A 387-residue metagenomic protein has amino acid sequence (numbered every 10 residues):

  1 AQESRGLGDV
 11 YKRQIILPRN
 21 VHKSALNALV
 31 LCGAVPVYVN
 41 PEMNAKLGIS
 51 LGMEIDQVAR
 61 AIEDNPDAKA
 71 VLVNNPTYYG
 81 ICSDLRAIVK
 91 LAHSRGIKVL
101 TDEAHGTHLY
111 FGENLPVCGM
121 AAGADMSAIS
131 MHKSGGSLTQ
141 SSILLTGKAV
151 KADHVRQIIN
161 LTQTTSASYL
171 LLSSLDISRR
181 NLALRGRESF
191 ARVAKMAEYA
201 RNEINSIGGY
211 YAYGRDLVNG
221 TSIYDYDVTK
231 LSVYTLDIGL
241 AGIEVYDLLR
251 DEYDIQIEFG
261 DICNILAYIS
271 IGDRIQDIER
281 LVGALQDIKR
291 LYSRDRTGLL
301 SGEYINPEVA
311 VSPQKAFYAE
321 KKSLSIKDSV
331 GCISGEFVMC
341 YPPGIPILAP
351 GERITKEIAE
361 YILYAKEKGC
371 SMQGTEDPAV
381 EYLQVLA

Functional and structural regions predicted by a protein language model:
A1, K23, Y79-C82, G136 (+3 more regions): Loop/helix-junction capping segments adjacent to catalytic residues or to phosphate/diphosphate-binding pockets
A1-Y11: Single conserved hydrophobic/aromatic residue that forms the stacking wall/gate of nucleotide- or nucleobase-binding
E3, E103, E258: Acidic-residue sensor for enzyme active/binding pockets
D9-L217: Conserved PLP-enzyme active-site core in the AAT-like
I15, L285, G369-A387: Surface-exposed interaction regions enriched in Ser/Thr/Asp/Glu that occur as long low-complexity tracts or repetitive
V73, L144-T146, V233-T235, I269 (+1 more regions): Hydrophobic side chains in beta-strands
Q140, T229, E381: Change "...and in nucleic-acid phosphodiester-cleaving endonucleases..." to "...and in nucleic-acid processing enzymes
N205-G374: Conserved C-terminal alpha-helix-loop-beta "cap" of PLP-dependent enzymes that closes/shapes the active-site mouth
